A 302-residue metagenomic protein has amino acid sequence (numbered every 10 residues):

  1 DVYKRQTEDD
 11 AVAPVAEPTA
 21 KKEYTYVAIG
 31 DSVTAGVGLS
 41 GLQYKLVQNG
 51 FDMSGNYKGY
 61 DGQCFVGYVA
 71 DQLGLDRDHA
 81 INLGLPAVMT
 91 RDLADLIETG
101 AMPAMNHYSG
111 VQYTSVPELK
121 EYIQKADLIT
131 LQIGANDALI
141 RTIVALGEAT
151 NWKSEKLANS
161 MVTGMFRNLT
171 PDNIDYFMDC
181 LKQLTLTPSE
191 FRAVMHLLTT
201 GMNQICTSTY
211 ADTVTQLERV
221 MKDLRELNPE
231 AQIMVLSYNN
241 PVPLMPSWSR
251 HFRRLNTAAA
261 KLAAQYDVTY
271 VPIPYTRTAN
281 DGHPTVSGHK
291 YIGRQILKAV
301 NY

Functional and structural regions predicted by a protein language model:
D1-Y3: Short, small-residue-biased leader/transition segments that mark boundaries at the very start of proteins
T7-P86, T150: Serine-esterase "nucleophile elbow" of acetyl-processing enzymes
V33, V88-T90, N136-A138: Active-site neighborhood of divalent metal-dependent phosphoester/pyrophosphate hydrolases
V37-G41, D92-D95, I140-V144: Short, solvent-exposed loop/turn and secondary-structure capping segments
R77-R91, A231, A279-T285: A broadly tuned preference for mixed-charge, low-complexity surface segments
V88-G100: Structural motif
E98-P103, V286: Short, surface-exposed secondary-structure junctions/capping segments
N106-N301: Alpha-helical cap/lid subdomain in secreted, periplasmic, or secretory-pathway luminal O-acyl-processing enzymes
